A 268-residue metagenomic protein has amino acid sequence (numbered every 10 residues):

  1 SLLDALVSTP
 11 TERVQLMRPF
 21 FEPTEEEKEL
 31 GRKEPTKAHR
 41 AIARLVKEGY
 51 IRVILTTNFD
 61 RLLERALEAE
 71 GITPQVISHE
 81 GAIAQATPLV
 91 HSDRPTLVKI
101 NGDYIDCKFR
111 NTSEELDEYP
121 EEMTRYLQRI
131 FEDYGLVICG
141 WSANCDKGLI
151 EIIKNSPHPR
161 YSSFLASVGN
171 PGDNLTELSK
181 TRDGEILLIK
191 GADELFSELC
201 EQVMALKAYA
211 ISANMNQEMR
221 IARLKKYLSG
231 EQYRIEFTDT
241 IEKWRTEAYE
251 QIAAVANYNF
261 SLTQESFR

Functional and structural regions predicted by a protein language model:
S1-E115, R125-Q128, E132-G135, C139 (+3 more regions): Conserved catalytic-core helix/loop/strand module for nucleotide-ribose chemistry
E121-E122: A recognition module on extended beta-rich or small alphabeta surfaces enriched in W/G with H and D/E
